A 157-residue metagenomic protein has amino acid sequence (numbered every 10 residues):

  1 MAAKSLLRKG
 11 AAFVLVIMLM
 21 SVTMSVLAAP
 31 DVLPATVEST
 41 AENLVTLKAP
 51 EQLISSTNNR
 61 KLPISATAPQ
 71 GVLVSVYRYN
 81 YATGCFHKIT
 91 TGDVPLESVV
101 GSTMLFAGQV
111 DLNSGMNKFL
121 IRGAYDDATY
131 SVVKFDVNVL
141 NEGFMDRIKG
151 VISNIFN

Functional and structural regions predicted by a protein language model:
A2-A12, V26-N157: Ser/Thr-rich low-complexity repeats and stalk/linker segments
A12-V22: Bacterial N-terminal signal peptides
